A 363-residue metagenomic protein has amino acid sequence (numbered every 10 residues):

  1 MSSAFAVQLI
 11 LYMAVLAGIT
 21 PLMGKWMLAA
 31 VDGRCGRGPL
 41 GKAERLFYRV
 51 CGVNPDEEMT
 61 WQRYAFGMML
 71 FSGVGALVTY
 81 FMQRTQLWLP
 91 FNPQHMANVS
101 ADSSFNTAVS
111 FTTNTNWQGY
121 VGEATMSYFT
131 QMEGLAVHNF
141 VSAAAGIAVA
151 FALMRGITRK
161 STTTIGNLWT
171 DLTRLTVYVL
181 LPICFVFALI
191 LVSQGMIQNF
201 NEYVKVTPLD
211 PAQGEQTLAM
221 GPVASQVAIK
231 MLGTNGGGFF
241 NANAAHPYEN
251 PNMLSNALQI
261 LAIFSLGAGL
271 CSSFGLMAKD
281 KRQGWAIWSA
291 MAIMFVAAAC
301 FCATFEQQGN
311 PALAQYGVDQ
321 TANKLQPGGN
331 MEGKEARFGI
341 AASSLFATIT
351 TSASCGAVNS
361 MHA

Functional and structural regions predicted by a protein language model:
M1-A363: Membrane-proximal intracellular helices of multi-pass ion channels
